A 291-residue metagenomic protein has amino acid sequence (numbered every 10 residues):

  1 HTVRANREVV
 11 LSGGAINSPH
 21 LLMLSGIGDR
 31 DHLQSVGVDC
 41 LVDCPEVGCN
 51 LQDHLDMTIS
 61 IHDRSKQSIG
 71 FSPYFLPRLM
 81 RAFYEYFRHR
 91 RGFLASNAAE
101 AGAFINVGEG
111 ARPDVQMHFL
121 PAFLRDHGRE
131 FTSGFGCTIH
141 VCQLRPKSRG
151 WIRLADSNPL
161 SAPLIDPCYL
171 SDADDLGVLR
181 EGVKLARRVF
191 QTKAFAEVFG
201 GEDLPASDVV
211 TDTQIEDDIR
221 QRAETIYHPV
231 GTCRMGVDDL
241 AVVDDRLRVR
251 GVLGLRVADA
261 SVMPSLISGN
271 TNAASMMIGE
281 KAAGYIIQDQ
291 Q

Functional and structural regions predicted by a protein language model:
H1-R81, G92-F93: Glycine-rich loop(s) and the adjacent beta-strand/alpha-helix scaffold that form part
L21, L33-S35, D238, M276 (+1 more regions): Residue-level recognition of conserved structural "scaffold" positions that shape functional pockets and channels
R64-Q67, F83-A274, A282-Q291: FAD-dependent oxidoreductase catalytic-site/capping-region signature
